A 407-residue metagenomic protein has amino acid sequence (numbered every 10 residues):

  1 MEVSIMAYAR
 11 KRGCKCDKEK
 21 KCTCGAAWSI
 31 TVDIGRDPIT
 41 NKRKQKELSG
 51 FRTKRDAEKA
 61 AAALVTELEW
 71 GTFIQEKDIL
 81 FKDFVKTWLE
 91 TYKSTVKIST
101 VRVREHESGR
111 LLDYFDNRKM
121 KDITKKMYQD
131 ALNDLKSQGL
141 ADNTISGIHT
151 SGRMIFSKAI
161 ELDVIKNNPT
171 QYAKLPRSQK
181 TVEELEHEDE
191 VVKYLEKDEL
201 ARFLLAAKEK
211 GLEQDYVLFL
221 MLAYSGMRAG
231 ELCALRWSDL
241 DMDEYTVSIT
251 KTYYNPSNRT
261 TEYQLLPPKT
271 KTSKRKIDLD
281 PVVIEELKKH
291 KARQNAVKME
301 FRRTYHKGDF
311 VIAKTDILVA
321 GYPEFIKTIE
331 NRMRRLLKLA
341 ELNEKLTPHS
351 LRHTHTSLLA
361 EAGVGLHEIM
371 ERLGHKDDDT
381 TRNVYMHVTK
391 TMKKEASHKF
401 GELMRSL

Functional and structural regions predicted by a protein language model:
M1-A27: Short N-terminal "domain-start" leader segments that mark the transition from disordered tails or signal peptides into
T23-S29, D33-Q129, R293-K307: N-terminal DNA-binding module of tyrosine recombinases/phage integrases
T53-K54, K77, L89-V164, P169 (+3 more regions): N-terminal core-binding DNA-recognition domain of tyrosine site-specific recombinases/integrases
S146-I148, E161, I165, Q171-L235 (+3 more regions): Basic, Lys/Arg- and aromatic-enriched nucleic-acid-binding interface segment
E161, L220, Y224-E231, T328-L339 (+2 more regions): C-terminal catalytic core of tyrosine-transesterase DNA break-rejoin enzymes
K197-A201, N255, D280-N343: Active-site/catalytic core of tyrosine-dependent DNA strand-transfer enzymes
E244, N255-S257, E262-K274, P281-V283 (+3 more regions): C-terminal secondary-structure termini that scaffold catalytic or DNA-interacting sites
Y253, L373-H398: Catalytic-site neighborhood detector that most strongly recognizes the C-terminal catalytic loop/helix of tyrosine
